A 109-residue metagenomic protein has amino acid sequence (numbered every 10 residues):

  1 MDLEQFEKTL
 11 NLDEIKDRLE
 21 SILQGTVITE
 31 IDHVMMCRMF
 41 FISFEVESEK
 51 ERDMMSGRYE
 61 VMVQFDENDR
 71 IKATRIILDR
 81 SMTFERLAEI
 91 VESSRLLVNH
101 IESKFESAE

Functional and structural regions predicted by a protein language model:
M1-L12: Terminal, regulation- and interaction-focused segments at domain boundaries
L3, G57-Y59, I71: Generic alpha-helical hydrophobic packing signal
E4, R38-I42, V63, M82 (+1 more regions): Short non-domain terminal segments
L10, V27-E30, R75: N-terminal compositionally biased, intrinsically disordered segments and leader/signal-like regions
L10-N11, I15, L19, V63 (+2 more regions): Hydrophobic face of amphipathic alpha-helices
D17-E67: Amphipathic, interaction-prone secondary-structure segments
N68-E109: Ampiphathic alpha-helical segments that act as solvent-exposed interaction surfaces
